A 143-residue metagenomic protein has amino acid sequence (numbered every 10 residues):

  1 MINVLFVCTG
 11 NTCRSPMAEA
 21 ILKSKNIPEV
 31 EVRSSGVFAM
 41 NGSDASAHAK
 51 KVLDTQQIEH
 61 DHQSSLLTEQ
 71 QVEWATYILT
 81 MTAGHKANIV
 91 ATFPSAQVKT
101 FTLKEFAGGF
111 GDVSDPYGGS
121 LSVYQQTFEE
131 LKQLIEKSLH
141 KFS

Functional and structural regions predicted by a protein language model:
M1-W74, H140-S143: Conserved active-site segments centered on acidic
F6, L79-T80: Hydrophobic beta-strand core positions in alpha/beta domains
S15, M81-T82: Replace "coordinates the UDP/GDP/TDP-sugar" with "coordinates nucleotide-activated sugar donors
Y77, A83-S143: Phosphate-binding/catalytic loops
